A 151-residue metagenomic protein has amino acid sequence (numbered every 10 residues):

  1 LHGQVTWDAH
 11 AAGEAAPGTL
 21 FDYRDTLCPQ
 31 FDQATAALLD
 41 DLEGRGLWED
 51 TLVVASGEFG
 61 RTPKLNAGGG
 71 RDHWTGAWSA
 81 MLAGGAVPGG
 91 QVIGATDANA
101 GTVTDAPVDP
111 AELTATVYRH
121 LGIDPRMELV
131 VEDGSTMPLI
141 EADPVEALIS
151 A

Functional and structural regions predicted by a protein language model:
L1-A151: Ligand-binding pockets and gating/stacking loops
